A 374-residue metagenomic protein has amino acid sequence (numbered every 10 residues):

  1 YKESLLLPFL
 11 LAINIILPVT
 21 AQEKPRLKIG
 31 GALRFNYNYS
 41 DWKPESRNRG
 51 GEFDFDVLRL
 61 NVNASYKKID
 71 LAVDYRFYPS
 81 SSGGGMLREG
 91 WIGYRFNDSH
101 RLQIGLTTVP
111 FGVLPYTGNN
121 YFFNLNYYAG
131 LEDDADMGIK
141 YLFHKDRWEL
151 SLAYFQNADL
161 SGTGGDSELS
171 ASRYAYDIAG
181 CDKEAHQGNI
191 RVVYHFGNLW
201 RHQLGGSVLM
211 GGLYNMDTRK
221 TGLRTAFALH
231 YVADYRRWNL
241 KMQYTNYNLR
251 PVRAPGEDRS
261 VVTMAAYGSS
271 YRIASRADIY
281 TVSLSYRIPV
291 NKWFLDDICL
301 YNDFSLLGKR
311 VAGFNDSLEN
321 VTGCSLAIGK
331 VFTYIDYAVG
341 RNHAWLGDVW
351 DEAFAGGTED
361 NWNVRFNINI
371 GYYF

Functional and structural regions predicted by a protein language model:
E23-P25, K67-K68, D98, D146-R147 (+6 more regions): Short coil turns and loop connectors of transmembrane beta-barrels in diderm outer membranes and organellar homologs
E23-S40, R47-S161, V193-G197, T281 (+1 more regions): Outer membrane beta-barrel
G31-Y37, V73-F77, I104-L106, L152-Q156 (+5 more regions): Transmembrane beta-barrel strands of outer-membrane/channel proteins
N36-P44, R76-S81, F111-V113, G118 (+9 more regions): Sequence/structural signature of outer-membrane beta-barrel proteins
S46-G50, N119-L125, S167-R173, G222-L223 (+3 more regions): Flexible, surface-exposed loop regions and adjacent strand-edge segments of Gram-negative outer-membrane beta-barrel
R47-D54, S80-M86, Y128-D133, I178-E184 (+5 more regions): Replace "Gram-negative outer membrane beta-barrel proteins" with "bacterial and organellar outer membrane beta-barrel
Y194-R310, L318, Y372: Detector for outer-membrane/organellar transmembrane beta-barrel domains, recognizing the amphipathic beta-strand
V282-L284, D360-F374: Outer-membrane beta-barrel "beta-signal"
